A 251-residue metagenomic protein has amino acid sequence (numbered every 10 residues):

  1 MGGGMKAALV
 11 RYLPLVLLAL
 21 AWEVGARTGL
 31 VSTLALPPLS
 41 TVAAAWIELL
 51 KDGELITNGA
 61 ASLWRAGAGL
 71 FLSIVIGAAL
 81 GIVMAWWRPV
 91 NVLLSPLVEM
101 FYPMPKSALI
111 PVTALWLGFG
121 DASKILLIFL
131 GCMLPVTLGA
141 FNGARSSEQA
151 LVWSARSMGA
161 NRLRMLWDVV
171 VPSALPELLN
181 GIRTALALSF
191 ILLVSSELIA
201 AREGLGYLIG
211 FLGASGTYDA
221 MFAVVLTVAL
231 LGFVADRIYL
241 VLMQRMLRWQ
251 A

Functional and structural regions predicted by a protein language model:
M1-V16, R237-A251: Transmembrane alpha-helical segments of polytopic membrane transport and secretion proteins
G2-G4, T28-I74: Periplasmic/extracellular loop-to-transmembrane helix junction in inner-membrane transport proteins
G4, V75, A79-A114, L138-N142 (+1 more regions): Cytoplasmic-entry segments and transmembrane alpha-helices of multi-pass inner-membrane transporters
T57-R65, L115-V136, A174, L179 (+1 more regions): Loop-to-helix entry region at the N-terminal start of transmembrane alpha-helices in multi-pass membrane transporters
R88, R145, P176-N180, F222-A251: C-terminal transmembrane helix and the adjacent membrane-cytosol boundary/short C-terminal tail of inner/organellar
A114-W116, A144, I191-V228, L247-A251: Glycine-rich helix-loop "coupling/hinge" segments at transmembrane-helix boundaries in multipass transporters
L126, L130, R162-S196, F222 (+2 more regions): Transmembrane alpha-helices
G139, G143-T184, L205, I209: Short cytoplasmic-facing helical segments at TM-TM junctions of multi-pass membrane proteins
